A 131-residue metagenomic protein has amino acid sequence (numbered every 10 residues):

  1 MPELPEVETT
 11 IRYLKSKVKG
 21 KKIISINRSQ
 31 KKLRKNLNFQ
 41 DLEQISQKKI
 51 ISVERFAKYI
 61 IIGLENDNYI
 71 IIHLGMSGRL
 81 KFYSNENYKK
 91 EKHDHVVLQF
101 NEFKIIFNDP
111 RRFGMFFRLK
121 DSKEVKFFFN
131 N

Functional and structural regions predicted by a protein language model:
M1-N68, K89-K90, V97-N101: Extended, highly charged segments
I70-N131: Phosphate/anion-contacting hairpin/loop surfaces
